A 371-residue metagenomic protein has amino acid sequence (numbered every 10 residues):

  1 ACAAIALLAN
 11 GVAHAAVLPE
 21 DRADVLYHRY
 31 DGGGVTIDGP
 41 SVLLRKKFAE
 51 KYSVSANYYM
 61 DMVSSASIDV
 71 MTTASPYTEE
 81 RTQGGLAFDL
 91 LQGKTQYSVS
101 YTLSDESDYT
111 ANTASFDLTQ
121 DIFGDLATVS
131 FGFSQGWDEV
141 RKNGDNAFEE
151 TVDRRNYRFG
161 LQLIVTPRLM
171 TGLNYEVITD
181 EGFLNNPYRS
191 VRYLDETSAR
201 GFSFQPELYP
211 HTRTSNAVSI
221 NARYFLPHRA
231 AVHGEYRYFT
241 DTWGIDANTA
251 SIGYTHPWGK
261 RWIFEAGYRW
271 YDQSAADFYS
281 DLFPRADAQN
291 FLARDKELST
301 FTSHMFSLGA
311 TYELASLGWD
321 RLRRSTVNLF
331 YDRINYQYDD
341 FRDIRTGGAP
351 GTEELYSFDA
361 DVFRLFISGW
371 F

Functional and structural regions predicted by a protein language model:
H14-E20, K51, K94, F123-A127 (+4 more regions): Short loop/turn motifs that connect adjacent beta-strands in outer-membrane beta-barrel proteins
H14-E50, V54-S55, I334, G347 (+1 more regions): Short glycine/proline- and aromatic-enriched beta-strand/turn motifs that initiate or cap beta-hairpins
A23-R29, A56-M60, V99-L103, A114-F116 (+8 more regions): Transmembrane beta-barrel strands of outer-membrane/channel proteins
Y27-Y30, V70-S75, S100-S104, S115-D117 (+6 more regions): Extracellular loop and loop/strand-boundary signature of outer-membrane beta-barrel proteins
T36-P40, T78-G84, L91, T110-A114 (+5 more regions): Residues that define the transmembrane beta-barrel architecture of outer-membrane proteins
K46, F88-Q92, Q120, L163 (+5 more regions): Residue-level signature of outer-membrane beta-barrel architecture
D69, T73-A74, I178, L184-R223 (+3 more regions): Outer membrane beta-barrel transmembrane domains
L118, T166-R168, L308-Y312, F358-F371: Outer-membrane beta-barrel "beta-signal"
